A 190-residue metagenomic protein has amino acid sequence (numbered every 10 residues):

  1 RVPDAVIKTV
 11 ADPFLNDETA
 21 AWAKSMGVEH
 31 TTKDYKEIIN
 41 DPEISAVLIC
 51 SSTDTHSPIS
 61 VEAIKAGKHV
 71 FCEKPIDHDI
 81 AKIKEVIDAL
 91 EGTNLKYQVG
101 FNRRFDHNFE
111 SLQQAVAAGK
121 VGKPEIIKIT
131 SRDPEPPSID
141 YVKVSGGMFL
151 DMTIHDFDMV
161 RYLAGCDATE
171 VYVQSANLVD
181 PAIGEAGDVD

Functional and structural regions predicted by a protein language model:
R1-M26: N-terminal Rossmann-like dinucleotide-binding module
A5-T9, S45-V47, G147: Short active-site oxyanion
K8, E29, E43-S45, E125: Conserved acidic residues
D12, L48-I49, C72, I129: Redox-cofactor binding/interface segments in oxidoreductases and associated redox assembly factors
V28-Y35: Conserved SAM-binding strand-loop segment of SAM-dependent methyltransferases
A46, S52-T53, S57-F101: Beta-strand-loop-alpha-helix segment that lines the small-molecule cofactor/substrate pocket of alpha/beta enzymes
H69, V121, A182-D190: Short, intrinsically disordered, charge-balanced linker/junction segments flanking boundaries in proteins
L95, R103-A182: Predominantly a Rossmann-like dinucleotide-binding segment in NAD(P)-dependent oxidoreductases
